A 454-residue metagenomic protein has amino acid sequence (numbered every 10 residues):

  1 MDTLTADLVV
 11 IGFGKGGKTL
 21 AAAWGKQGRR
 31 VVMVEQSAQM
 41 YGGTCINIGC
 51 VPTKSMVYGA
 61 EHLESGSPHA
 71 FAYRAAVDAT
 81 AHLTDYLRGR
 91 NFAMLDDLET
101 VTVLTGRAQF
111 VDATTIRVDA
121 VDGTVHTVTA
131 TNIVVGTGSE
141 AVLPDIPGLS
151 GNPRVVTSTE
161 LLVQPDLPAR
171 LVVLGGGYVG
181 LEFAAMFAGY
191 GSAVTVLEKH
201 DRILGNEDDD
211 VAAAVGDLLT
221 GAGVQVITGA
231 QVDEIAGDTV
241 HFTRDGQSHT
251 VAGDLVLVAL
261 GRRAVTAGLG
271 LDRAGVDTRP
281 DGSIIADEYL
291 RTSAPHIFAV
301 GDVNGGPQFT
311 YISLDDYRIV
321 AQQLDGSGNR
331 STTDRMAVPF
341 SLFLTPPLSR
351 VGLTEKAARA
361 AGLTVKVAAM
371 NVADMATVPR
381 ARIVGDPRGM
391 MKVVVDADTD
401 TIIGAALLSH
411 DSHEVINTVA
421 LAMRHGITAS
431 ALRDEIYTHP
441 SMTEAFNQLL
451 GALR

Functional and structural regions predicted by a protein language model:
D2-G14, L167-G177: Beta1/beta-strand and adjacent pyrophosphate-binding region of the FAD-binding site in flavoprotein oxidoreductases
T3-A6, T44-T129, E207-A230, A357 (+1 more regions): N-terminal Rossmann-like dinucleotide/flavin-binding domain of flavoprotein oxidoreductases that bind FAD/FMN
L4-A6, G123-N132, G246-L255, S293: Core beta-strand elements of the Rossmann-like FAD/NAD(P) dinucleotide-binding domain in flavoenzyme oxidoreductases
A6-L8, F13-L87, M186-N206, M336 (+1 more regions): Beta1-alpha1 glycine-rich phosphate/pyrophosphate-binding loop at the start of Rossmann-like nucleotide-binding domains
I11-Q39, T44, V51, M56 (+2 more regions): Flexible, glycine-rich terminal cap/loop adjacent to redox cofactors in electron-transfer oxidoreductases
G42, H82-F92, L162-V163, P168-V172 (+5 more regions): Rossmann-like dinucleotide-binding cores of NAD(P)H-dependent redox enzymes
C50, T137-A193, L197, D272-A274 (+2 more regions): Glycine-rich dinucleotide-binding loop and its adjacent helix/turn
G151-L167, T250-S327: FAD-site-proximal beta/loop scaffold in flavoenzymes
